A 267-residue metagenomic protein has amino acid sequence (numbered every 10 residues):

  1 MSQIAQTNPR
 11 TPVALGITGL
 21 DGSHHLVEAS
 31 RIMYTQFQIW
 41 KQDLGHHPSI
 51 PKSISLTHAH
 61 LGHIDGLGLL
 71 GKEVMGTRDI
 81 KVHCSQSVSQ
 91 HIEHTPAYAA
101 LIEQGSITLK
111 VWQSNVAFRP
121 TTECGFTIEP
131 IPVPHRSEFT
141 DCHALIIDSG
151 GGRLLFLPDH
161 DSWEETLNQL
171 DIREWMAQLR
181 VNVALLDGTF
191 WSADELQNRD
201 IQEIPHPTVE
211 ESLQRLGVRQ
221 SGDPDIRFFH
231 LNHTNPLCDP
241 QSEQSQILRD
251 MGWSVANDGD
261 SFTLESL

Functional and structural regions predicted by a protein language model:
M1-H46, V111-D171, D260-L267: Core dinuclear metal-dependent hydrolase active-site scaffold
T18-H83, N182: Active-site metal-binding motif and surrounding structural segment of the metallo-beta-lactamase
S23, D79-K81, T108, T127 (+4 more regions): Residues at the starts of beta-strands that form the adenosine-phosphate
L26-S30, I50-H63, H83-S85, L155-H160 (+3 more regions): Active-site neighborhood of phospho(di)ester-bond hydrolases with catalytic His/Asp-centered motifs
Q36-Q38, D65-L67, E93-H94, T166-L167 (+3 more regions): Short glycine-/acidic-enriched loop or helix-start segments at secondary-structure transitions that form or flank
S49, G62, G105, C124-F126 (+1 more regions): Structured loop/turn residues at beta-strand edges in well-structured enzyme cores
S87-A97: A short, active-site helix/loop in glycosyltransferases that binds the activated sugar's phosphate group
R153, D161-S261: Cap/insert and terminal regions of metallo-dependent hydrolase folds
